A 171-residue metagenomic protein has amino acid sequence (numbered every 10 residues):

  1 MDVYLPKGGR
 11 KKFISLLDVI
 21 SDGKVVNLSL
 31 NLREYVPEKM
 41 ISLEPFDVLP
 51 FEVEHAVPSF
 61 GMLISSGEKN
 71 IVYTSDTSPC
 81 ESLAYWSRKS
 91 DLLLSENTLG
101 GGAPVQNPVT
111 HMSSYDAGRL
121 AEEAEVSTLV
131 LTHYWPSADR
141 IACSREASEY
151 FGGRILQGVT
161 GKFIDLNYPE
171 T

Functional and structural regions predicted by a protein language model:
M1-T74, S78-C80, Y85, R140-T171: Binuclear metal-dependent hydrolase catalytic cores
P79-F163: Cap/insert and terminal regions of metallo-dependent hydrolase folds
